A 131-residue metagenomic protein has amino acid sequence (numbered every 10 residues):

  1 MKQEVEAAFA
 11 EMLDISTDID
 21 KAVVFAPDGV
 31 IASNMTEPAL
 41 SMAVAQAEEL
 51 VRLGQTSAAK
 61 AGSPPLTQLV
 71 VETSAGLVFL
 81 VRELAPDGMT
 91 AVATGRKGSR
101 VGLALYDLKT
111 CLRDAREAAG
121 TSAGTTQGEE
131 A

Functional and structural regions predicted by a protein language model:
M1-K21, A26-P27, I31-A131: Non-catalytic interaction/Regulatory regions outside core domains
